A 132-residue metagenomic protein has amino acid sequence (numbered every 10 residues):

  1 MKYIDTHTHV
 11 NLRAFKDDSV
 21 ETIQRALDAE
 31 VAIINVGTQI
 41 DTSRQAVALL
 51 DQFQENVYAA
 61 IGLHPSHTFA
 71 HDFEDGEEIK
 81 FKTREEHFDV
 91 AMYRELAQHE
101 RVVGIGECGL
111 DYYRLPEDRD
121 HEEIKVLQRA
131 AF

Functional and structural regions predicted by a protein language model:
M1-F132: Mid-domain alpha/beta scaffold segments of enzyme catalytic cores
